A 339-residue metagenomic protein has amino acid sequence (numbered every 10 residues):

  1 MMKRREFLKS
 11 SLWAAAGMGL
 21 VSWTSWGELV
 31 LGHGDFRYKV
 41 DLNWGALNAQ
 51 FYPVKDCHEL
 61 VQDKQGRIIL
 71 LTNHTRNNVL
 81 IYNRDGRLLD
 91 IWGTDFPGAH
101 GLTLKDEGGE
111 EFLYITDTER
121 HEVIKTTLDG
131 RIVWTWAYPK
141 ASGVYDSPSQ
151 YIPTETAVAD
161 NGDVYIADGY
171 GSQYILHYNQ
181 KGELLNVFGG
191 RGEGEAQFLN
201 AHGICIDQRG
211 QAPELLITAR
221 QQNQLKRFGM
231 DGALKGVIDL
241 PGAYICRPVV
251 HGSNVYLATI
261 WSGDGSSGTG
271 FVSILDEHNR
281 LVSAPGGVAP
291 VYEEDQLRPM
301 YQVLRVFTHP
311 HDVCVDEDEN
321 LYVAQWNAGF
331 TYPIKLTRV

Functional and structural regions predicted by a protein language model:
E6-W26: N-terminal export signals
W26-L42: Blade/loop signatures of beta-propeller domains
L42-F51, W134-S147, L185-A196, V282-V303: Surface-exposed loop and turn segments in beta-propeller and other repeat-based domains that flank or scaffold
Q50-K64, D95-G109, S142-D163, E193-E214 (+4 more regions): Beta-rich, blade/repeat-based domains predominating in secreted/periplasmic proteins but also intracellular
I68-L70, F112-Y114, V164-Y165, E214-L216 (+2 more regions): Conserved beta-propeller blade signature
N77-L80, D85-E107: Blade-loop segments of beta-propeller domains
T116-D160: Asp-box/WD-like beta-propeller blade repeats and closely related beta-sheet repeat scaffolds
H309-V339: Blade-level signature of beta-propeller repeat domains, shared across WD40, Kelch, NHL, RCC1 and BNR/Asp-box propellers
